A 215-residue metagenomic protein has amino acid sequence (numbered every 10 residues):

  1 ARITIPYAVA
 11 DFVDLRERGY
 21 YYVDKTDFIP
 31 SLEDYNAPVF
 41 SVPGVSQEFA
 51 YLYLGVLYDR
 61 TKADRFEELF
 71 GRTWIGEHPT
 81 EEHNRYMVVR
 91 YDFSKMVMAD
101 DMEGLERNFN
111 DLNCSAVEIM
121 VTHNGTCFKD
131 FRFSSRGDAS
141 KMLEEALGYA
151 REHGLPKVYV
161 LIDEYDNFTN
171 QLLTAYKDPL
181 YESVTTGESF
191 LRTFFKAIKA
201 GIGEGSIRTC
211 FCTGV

Functional and structural regions predicted by a protein language model:
A1-V215: Phosphate-binding site recognition
